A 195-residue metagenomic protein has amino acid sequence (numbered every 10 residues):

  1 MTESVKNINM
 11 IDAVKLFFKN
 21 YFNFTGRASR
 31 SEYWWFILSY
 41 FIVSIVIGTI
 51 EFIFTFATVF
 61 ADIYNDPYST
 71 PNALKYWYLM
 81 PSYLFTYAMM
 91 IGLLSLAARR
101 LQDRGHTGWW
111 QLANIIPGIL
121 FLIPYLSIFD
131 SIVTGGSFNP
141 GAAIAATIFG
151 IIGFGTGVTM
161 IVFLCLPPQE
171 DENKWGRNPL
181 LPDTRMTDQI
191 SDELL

Functional and structural regions predicted by a protein language model:
M1-Y40, L93-W109, I161-L195: Membrane-interface extramembranous regions at the lipid-water interface
S4-D12, S69-S95, R104, W109-W110 (+1 more regions): Selective recognition of hydrophobic, aromatic-rich stretches within alpha-helical transmembrane segments of polytopic
Y40-V43, N114, F129, T187: Single-residue recognition of alpha-helix boundary sites
S44-T86, P117-T156: Membrane-helix interface segments in multi-pass membrane proteins
W109-I119: Central hydrophobic cores of alpha-helical transmembrane segments in multi-pass integral membrane proteins
